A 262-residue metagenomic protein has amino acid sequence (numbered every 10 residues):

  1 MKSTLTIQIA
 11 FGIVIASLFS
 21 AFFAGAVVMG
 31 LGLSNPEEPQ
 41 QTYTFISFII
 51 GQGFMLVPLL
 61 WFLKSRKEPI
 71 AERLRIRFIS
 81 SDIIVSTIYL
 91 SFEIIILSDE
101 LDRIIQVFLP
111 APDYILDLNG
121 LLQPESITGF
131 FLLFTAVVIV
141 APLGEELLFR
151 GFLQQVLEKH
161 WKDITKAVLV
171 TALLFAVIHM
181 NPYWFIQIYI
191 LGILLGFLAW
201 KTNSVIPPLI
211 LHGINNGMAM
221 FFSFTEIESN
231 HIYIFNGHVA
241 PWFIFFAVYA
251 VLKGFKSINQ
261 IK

Functional and structural regions predicted by a protein language model:
I7-A21, V85-I94: Alpha-helical transmembrane segments
A16-K64, S86: Alpha-helical transmembrane segments in multi-pass membrane proteins
P36, L109-Y114, V156-T165: Membrane interface segments of multi-pass transport proteins and intramembrane proteases
E37-T44, A71-A141, S229: Juxtamembrane helix-loop-helix connectors linking adjacent transmembrane helices in multi-pass membrane enzymes
I50, Y89, V170-L174, I190 (+2 more regions): Hydrophobic residues within alpha-helical transmembrane segments of multi-pass solute transporters/permease subunits
W61-I70, L198-K201, V251-N259: Structural signal for the C-terminal ends of transmembrane alpha-helices and the immediately following loop
G144-V170, W200-S204: Membrane-interface helix/loop boundary segments of multi-pass membrane proteins
G213-K262: C-terminal membrane module of polytopic membrane proteins
